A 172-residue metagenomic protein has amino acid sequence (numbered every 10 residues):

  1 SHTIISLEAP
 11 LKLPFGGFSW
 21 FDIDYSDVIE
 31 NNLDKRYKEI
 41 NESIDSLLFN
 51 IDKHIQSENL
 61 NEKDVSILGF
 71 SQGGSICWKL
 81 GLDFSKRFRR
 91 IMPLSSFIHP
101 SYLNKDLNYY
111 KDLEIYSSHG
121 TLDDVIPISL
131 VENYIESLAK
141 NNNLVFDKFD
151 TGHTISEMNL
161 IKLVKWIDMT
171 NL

Functional and structural regions predicted by a protein language model:
S1-L60: Serine-hydrolase catalytic machinery in alpha/beta-hydrolase-like enzymes
N59-F70: Alpha/beta-hydrolase fold nucleophile elbow
I67-G69, L94, S118: Short beta-strand immediately N-terminal to the catalytic nucleophile in serine-hydrolase-like folds
G69-G73, C77: Gly/Ala-rich beta-loop-alpha elbow adjacent to hydrolase catalytic centers
K79-D83: Active-site signature of alpha/beta-hydrolase-fold catalytic machinery across serine- and Asp/Cys-nucleophile hydrolases
K86-I98: A conserved short beta-strand
Y116-H119, D123: Short beta-strand/loop motif that positions the catalytic acidic residue of the alpha/beta-hydrolase fold
S129-L172: C-terminal catalytic histidine-bearing segment of alpha/beta-hydrolase fold enzymes
